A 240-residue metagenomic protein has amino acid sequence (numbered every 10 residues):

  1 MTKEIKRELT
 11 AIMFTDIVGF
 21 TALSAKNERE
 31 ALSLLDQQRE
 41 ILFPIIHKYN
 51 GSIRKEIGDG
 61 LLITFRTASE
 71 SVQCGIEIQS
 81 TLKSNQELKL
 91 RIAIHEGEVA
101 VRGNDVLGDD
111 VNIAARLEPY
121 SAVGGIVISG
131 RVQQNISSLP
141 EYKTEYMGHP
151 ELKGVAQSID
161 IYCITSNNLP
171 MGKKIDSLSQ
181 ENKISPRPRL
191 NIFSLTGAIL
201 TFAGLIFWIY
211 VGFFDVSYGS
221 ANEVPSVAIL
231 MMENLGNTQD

Functional and structural regions predicted by a protein language model:
M1-E77, T81: Catalytic NTP-binding/metal-coordinating core of nucleotidyl cyclase/transferase enzymes
K3, E40-F43, H47, L62-S158 (+1 more regions): Catalytic beta-strand-to-alpha-helix segment of the class III nucleotidyl cyclase homology domain
K6-E8, E87-K89, E223: Short loop/turn elements that form and flank the Walker-type P-loop nucleotide-binding site in RecA-like NTPase cores
T15, I128, L230: A conserved hydrophobic position in a structured secondary element of the catalytic/binding core that shapes
G19-F20, G97-A100, M232-T238: A short, flexible beta-alpha/helix-coil linker loop
S24-N27, N104-L107, Q239-D240: Short, solvent-exposed loop/turn segments at secondary-structure boundaries
G124, R131-G212: Intrinsically disordered, glycine/charged-rich C-terminal tails and inter-domain linkers that flank nucleotidyl cyclase
T201-F202, G212-D240: An acidic helix/loop motif centered on a single conserved Asp/Glu that marks catalytic or ligand-interacting sites
